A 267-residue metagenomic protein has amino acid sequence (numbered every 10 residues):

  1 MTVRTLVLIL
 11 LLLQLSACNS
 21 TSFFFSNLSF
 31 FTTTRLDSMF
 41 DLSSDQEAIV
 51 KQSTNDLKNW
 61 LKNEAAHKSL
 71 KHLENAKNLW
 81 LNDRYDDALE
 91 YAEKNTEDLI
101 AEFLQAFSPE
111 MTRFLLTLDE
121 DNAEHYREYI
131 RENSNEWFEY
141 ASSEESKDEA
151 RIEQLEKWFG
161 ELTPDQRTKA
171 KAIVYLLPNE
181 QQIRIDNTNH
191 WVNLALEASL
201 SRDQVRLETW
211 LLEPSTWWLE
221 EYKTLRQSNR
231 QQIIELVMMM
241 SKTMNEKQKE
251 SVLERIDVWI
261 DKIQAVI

Functional and structural regions predicted by a protein language model:
T2-I9: Sec-dependent signal peptide recognition, specifically the positively charged N-region followed immediately by
Q14-A17: C-terminal motif of bacterial Sec signal peptides marking the signal peptidase cleavage site
N19-S22: Bacterial signal peptide processing site
N27-I49, S53, H72: Post-signal peptide N-terminal segment of mature Sec-exported envelope proteins
T33-T34, L196-I267: A cross-kingdom marker for long, charged
L36, V50, L104-L118, I152 (+3 more regions): Short, structured motif recognition centered on aromatic/hydrophobic residues
K58, K77-S134, S143-E144, L200: Cytosolic/nucleoplasmic, non-transmembrane interface domains of endomembrane and organelle-membrane proteins
T112-E220: Extended amphipathic alpha-helical interaction segments
